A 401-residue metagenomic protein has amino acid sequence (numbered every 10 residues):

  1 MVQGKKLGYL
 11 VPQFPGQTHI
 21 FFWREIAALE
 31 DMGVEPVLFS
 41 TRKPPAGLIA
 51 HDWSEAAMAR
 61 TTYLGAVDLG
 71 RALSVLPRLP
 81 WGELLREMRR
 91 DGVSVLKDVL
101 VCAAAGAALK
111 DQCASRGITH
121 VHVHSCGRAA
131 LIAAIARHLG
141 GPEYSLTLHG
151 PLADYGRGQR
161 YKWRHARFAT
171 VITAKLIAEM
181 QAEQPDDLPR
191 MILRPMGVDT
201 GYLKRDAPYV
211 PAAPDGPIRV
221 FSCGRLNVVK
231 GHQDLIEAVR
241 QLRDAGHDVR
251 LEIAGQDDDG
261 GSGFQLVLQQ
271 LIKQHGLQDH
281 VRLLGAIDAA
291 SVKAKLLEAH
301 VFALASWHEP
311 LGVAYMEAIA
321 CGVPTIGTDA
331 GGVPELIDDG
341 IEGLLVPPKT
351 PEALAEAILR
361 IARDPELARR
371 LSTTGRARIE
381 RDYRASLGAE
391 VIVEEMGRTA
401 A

Functional and structural regions predicted by a protein language model:
K175, G197: Carbohydrate-associated surface elements
P211-K230, I236-R240, E252-A254: Conserved donor-binding/catalytic core segment of Leloir-type glycosyltransferases
Q265-I287: Nucleotide-activated donor-binding/catalytic signature segment of Leloir-type glycosyltransferases, i.e., the conserved
A286-I287, A294-A299: Short alpha-helical donor nucleotide-sugar binding micro-motif in glycosyltransferases
W307: Aromatic "clamp/platform" in nucleotide-sugar-dependent glycosyltransferases that forms part of the donor/acceptor
P324-G327, I337: Short hydrophobic beta-strand element within catalytic cores of glycosyltransferases and related nucleotide-activated
D339-G340, L344-P351, R360-P365: Conserved acidic donor-binding segment of nucleotide-sugar-dependent glycosyltransferases
A353, R360, L367-D382, G388-V391: A short, well-ordered alpha-helix in the C-terminal region of glycosyltransferases
